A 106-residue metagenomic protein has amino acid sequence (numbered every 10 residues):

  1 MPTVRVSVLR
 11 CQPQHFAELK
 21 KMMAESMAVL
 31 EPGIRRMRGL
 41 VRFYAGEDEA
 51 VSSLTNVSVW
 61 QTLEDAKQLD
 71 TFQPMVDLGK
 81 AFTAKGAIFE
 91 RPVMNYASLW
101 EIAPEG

Functional and structural regions predicted by a protein language model:
M1-T55, Q61-P74, A84-G106: Short S/T/G/P-rich N-terminal loop/turn motif that feeds into the first structured element of a domain
V76-K80: A common structural junction motif
